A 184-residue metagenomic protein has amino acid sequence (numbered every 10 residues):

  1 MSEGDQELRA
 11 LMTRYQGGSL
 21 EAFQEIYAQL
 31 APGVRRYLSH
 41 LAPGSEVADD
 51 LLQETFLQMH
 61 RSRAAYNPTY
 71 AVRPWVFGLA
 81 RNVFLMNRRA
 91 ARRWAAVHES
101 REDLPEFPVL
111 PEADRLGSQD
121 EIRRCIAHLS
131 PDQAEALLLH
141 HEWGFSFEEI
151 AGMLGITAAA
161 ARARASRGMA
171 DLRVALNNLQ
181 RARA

Functional and structural regions predicted by a protein language model:
S2-E3, Q16-E25, R35-E54, A158 (+1 more regions): Short, charged helix-capping/linker segments at alpha-helix termini
S2-E3, R14, P43, L110 (+4 more regions): C-terminal edge and immediately downstream basic/flexible tail or linker adjoining helix-turn-helix-like DNA-binding
G4-D5, M86, W94-Q119: Internal acidic/polar
Q16-G17, H40-P43, E54-A71, A90-R92: Sigma70-family region 2
I26-S45, S62, I126, N177-N178: Amphipathic, Lys/Arg- and hydrophobic-enriched alpha-helical face
D50-L57, Y70-N82: Structural recognition of an alpha-helix C-terminal capping motif at a helix-to-coil junction
R61-P68, G78-E99, R115, N178: Arg/Lys-rich amphipathic alpha helix in sigma70-family domain 2
R81, L85, C125, Q133 (+3 more regions): DNA-recognition helix of helix-turn-helix
